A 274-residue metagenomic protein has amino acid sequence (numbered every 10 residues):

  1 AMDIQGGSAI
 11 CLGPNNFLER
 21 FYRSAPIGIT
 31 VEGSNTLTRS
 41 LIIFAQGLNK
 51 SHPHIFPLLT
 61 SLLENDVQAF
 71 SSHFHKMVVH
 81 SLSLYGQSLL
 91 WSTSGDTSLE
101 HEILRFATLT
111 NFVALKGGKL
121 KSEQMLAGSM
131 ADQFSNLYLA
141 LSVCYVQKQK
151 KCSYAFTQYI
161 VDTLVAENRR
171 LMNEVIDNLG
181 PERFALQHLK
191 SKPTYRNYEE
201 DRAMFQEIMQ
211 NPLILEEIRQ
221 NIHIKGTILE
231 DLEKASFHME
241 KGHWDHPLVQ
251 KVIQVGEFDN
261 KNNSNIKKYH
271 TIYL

Functional and structural regions predicted by a protein language model:
A1-L274: Flavin-dependent oxidoreductase catalytic core characteristic of acyl-CoA dehydrogenase/oxidase-like enzymes
